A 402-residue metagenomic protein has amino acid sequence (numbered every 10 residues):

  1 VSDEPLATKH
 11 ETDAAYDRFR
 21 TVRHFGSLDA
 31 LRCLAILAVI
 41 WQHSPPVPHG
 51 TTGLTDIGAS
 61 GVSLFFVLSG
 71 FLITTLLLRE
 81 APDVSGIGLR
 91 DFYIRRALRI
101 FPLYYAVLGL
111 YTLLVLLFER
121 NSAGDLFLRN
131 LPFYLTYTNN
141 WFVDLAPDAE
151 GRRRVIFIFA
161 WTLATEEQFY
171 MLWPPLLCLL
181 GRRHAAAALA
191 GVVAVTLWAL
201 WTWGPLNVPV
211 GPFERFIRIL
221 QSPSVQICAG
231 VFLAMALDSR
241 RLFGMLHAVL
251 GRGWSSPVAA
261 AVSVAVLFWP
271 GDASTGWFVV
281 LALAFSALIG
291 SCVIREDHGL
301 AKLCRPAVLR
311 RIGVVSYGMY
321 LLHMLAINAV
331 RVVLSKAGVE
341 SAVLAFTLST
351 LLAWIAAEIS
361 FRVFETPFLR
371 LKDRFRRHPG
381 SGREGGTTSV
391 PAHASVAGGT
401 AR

Functional and structural regions predicted by a protein language model:
D3-S27, L34-A59, T74-L89, L113 (+6 more regions): Alpha-helical transmembrane segments in multi-pass integral membrane proteins
F66-L76: Central hydrophobic cores of alpha-helical transmembrane segments in multi-pass inner-membrane proteins across all
R90, I94-V107, L177: Alpha-helical transmembrane segments of multi-pass membrane proteins
I100-N121, D125, S316-M319: Hydrophobic alpha-helical membrane-insertion segments
L128-G151: Extracytosolic (periplasmic/ER-lumenal) interhelical loops and adjacent juxtamembrane/interface segments of multi-pass
R153-L177: Function-critical hydrophobic alpha-helical transmembrane segments in multi-pass membrane proteins
A187-L197, A259, A307: Central hydrophobic cores of alpha-helical transmembrane segments in multi-pass integral membrane proteins
